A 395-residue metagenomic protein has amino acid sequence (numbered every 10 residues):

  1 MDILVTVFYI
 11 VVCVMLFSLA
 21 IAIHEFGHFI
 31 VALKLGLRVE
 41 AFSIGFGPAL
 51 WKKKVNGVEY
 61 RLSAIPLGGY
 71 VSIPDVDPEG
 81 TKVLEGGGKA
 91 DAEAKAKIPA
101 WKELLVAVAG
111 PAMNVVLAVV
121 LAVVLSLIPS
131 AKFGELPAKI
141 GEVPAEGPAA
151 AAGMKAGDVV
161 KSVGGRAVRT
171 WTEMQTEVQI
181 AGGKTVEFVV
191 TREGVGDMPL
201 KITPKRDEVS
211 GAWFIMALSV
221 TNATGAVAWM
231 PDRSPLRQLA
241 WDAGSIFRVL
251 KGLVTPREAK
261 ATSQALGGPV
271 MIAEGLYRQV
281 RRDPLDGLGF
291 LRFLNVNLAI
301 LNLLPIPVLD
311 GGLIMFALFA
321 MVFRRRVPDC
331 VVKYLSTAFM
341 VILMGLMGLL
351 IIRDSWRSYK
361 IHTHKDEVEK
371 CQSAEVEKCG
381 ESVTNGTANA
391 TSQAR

Functional and structural regions predicted by a protein language model:
F8-G86, L294, L301-F323: Small-residue-rich helix-interface/hinge motifs
A22-I23, K34, G69-E142, G287 (+2 more regions): Internal alpha-helical transmembrane segments
H24, L62, G110, A149 (+9 more regions): Terminal peptide-recognition signature
I30, K34, V123-I128, L250 (+5 more regions): Structural signature of transmembrane alpha-helix termini at the membrane-water interface
G88-W101, G196-L200, P204-L298, A317-Y334 (+1 more regions): Functional transmembrane alpha-helices
V119-A156, V168, E258, D354-R357 (+1 more regions): PDZ/PDZ-like groove recognition
A149-T172, L335, A394: Conserved PDZ fold ligand-binding element
S162-E208, S358: Extracytoplasmic/periplasmic/luminal assembly and interaction segments in envelope/secretory/respiratory proteins
